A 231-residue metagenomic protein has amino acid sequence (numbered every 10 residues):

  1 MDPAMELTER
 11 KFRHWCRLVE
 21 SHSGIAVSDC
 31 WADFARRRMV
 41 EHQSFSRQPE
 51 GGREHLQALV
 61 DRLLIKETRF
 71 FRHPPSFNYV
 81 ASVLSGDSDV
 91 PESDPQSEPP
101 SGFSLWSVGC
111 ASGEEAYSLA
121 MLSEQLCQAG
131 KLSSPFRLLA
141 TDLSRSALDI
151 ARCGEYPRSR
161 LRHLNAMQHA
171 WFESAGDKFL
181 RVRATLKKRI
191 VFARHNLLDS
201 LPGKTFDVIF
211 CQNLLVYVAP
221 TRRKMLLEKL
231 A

Functional and structural regions predicted by a protein language model:
D2-W106: Conserved AdoMet
I25, K66-F70, S112, D199 (+1 more regions): Short strand->helix junction
Q43, S123-C127, E155: Conserved hydrophobic residues forming the short capping helix/wall of the S-adenosyl-L-methionine
N78-S88, A116-C127: Short, well-ordered amphipathic alpha-helices
E98-L119, F136-L139: Conserved class I S-adenosyl-L-methionine
V108, A129-F210, L214-R222: Extended basic-aromatic, gly/pro-enriched interface segments that bind polyanionic ligands
K224-A231: A short glycine-rich, Lys/Arg-flanked "PGG" loop and its adjoining helix->strand segment in the class I
